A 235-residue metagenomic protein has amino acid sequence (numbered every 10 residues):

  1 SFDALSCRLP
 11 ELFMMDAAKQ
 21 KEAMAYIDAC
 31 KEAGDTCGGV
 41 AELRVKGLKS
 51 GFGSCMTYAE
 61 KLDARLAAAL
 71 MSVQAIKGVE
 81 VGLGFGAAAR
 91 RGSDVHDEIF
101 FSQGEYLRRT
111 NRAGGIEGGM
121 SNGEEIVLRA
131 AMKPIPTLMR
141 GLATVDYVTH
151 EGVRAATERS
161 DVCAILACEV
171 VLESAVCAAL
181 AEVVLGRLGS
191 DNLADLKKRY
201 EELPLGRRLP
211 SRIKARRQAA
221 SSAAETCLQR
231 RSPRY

Functional and structural regions predicted by a protein language model:
S1-A4, R217, A224, R234: Short, surface-exposed loop/turn segments at secondary-structure boundaries that line and modulate
S1-S54, Y58: Glycine-rich, mobile lid/loop segments that gate access to catalytic sites or pores
R8-M14, I126, A175, L180: Glycine-rich and small/hydrophobic secondary-structure elements
A18, E22, G38, T57 (+9 more regions): Conserved active-site and cofactor/substrate-binding residues in soluble primary-metabolism enzymes
C30-C37, V73, K77, L188-D191 (+2 more regions): Short secondary-structure junctions and interdomain/linker hinges
A33-E151: Glycine-rich anion/phosphate-binding loop at the beta-strand->alpha-helix junction
T137-R217, A224-C227: Internal helix-turn-beta structural module
R230: Cationic, low-complexity basic patches in intrinsically disordered or flexible, solvent-exposed regions
